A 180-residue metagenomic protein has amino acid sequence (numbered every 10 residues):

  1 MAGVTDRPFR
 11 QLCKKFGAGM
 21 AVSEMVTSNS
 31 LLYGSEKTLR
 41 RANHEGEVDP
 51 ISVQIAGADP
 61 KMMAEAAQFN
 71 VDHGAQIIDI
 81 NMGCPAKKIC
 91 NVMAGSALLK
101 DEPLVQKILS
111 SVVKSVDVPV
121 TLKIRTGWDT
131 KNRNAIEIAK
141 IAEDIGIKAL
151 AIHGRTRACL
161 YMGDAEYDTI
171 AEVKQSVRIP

Functional and structural regions predicted by a protein language model:
M1-P180: Flavin-dependent oxidoreductase catalytic cores
